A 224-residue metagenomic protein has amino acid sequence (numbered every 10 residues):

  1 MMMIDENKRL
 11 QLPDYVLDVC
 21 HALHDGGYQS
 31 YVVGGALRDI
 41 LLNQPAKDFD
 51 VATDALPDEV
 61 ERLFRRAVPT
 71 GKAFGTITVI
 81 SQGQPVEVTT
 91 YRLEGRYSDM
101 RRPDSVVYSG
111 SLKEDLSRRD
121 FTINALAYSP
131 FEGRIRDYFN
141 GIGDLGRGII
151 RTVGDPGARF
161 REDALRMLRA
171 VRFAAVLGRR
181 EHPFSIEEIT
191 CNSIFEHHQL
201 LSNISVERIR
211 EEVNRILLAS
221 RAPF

Functional and structural regions predicted by a protein language model:
M1-F224: Catalytic cores of the polymerase beta-like nucleotidyltransferase superfamily and closely associated nucleotide
